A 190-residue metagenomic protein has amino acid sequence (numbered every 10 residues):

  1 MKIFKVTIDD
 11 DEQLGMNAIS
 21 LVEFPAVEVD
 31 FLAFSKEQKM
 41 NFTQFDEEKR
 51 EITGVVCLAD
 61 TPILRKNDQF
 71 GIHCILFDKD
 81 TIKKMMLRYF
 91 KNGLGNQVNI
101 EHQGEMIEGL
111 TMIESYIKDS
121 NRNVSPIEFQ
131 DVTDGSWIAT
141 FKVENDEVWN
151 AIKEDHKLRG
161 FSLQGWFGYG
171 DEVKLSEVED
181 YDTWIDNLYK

Functional and structural regions predicted by a protein language model:
M1-K190: Signature of dsDNA virion morphogenesis modules
